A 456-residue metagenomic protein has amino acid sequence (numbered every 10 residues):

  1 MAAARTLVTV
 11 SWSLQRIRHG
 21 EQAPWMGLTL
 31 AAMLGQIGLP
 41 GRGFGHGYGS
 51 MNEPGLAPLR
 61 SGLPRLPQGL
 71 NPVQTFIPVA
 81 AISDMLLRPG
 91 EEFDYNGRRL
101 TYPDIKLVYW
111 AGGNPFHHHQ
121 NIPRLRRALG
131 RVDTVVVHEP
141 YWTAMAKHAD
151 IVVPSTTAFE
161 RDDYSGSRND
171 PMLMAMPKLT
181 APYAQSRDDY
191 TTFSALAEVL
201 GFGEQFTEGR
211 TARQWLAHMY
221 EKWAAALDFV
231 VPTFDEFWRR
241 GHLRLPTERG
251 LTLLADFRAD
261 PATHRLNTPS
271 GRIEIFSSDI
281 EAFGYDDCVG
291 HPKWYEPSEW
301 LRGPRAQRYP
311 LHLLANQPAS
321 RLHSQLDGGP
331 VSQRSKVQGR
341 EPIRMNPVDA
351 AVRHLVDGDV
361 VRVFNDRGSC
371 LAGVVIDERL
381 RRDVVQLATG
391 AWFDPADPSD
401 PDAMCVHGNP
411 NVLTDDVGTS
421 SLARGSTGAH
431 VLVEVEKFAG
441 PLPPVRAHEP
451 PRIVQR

Functional and structural regions predicted by a protein language model:
M1-A3: Long, well-ordered, tryptophan-enriched scaffold segments
S11: Aromatic-residue-lined binding/catalytic grooves and analogous aromatic/hydrophobic interfacial grooves in multimeric
E21-L28, L39, Q120, R187-T191: Conserved active-site and cofactor/substrate-binding residues in soluble primary-metabolism enzymes
T29-K147, T157-Y164, L245-R353: Extended redox/cofactor-interaction regions of prokaryotic respiratory oxidoreductases
D133, P140-Y141, A175-E198, R362: Phosphate/diphosphate-binding loops
D150: Catalytic, metal-anchored helix/loop core of enzyme active sites in primary metabolism
F159, P171-Y183, P330: Short beta-alpha connecting loops at secondary-structure transitions that line or flank enzyme active sites
D188-H242, R308, S324, G329-R344 (+1 more regions): Long, contiguous, secondary-structure-rich segments that constitute the structural scaffold of globular domains
